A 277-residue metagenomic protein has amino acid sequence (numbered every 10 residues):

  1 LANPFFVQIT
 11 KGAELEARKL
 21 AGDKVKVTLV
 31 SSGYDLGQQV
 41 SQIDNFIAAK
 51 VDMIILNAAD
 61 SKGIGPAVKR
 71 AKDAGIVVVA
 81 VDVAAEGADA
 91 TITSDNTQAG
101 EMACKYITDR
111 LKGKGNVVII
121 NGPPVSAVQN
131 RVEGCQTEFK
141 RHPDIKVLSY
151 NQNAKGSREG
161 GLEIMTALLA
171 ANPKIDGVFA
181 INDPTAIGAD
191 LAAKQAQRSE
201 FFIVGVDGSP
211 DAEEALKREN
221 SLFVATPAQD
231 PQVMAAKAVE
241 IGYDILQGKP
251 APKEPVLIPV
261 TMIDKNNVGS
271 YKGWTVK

Functional and structural regions predicted by a protein language model:
L1-K277: A residue-level marker of the well-folded mature domains of exported/periplasmic proteins
